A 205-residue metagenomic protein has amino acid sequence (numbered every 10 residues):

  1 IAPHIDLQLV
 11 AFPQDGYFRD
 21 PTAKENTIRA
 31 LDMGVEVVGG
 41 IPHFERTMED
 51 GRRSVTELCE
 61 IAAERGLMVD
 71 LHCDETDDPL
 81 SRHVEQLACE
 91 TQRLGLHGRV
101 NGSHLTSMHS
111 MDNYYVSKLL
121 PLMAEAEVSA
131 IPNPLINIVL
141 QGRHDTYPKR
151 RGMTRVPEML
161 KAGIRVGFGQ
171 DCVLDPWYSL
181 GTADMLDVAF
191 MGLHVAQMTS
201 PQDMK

Functional and structural regions predicted by a protein language model:
I1-G16: Divalent-metal coordination cores built from histidine and acidic residues
P3, R19-N101, S107-S129, T146-F168: Histidine/acidic residue-rich metal-binding segments in metalloenzymes
Q8-F12, N101-T106: Extended hydrophobic secondary-structure segments that form protein cores and membrane-embedded regions
Q8-V10, I131, G167: General small-molecule cofactor/ligand-binding pocket signal
Q14, H43, D74-E75, L135-I136 (+1 more regions): Short, ordered loop/turn segments at secondary-structure junctions
G16-F18, T47, V139, D175: Flexible, glycine-rich phosphate/dinucleotide-binding loops and adjacent beta-alpha linkers at cofactor/substrate
M68, C89-V100, N133-L140, R150-K205: His/Asp/Glu-enriched, well-ordered alpha-helical/loop segment that forms or immediately abuts the divalent-metal
G142-H144: Acidic/histidine-rich helix-loop elements that form or flank divalent-metal/phosphate-binding sites at the catalytic
